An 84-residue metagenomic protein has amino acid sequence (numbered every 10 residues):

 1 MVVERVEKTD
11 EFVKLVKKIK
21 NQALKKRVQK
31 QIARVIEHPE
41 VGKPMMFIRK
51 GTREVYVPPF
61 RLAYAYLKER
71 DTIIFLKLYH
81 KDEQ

Functional and structural regions predicted by a protein language model:
V2-E7, K17-K18, Q22-K25, V57-R61 (+1 more regions): Enriched for short, Lys/Arg-rich terminal
I32-Y56: A short, surface-exposed loop/turn module that caps and links secondary-structure elements
